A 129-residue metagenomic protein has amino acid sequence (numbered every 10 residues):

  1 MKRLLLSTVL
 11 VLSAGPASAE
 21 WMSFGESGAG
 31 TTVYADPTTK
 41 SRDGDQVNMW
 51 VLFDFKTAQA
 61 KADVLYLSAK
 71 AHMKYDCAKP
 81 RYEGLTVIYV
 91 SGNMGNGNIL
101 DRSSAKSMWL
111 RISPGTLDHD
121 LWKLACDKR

Functional and structural regions predicted by a protein language model:
L4-S13: Sec-dependent N-terminal signal peptides
P16-R129: N-terminal secretory-pathway/extracellular module detecting exported/lumenal segments and adjacent signal-anchor/first
